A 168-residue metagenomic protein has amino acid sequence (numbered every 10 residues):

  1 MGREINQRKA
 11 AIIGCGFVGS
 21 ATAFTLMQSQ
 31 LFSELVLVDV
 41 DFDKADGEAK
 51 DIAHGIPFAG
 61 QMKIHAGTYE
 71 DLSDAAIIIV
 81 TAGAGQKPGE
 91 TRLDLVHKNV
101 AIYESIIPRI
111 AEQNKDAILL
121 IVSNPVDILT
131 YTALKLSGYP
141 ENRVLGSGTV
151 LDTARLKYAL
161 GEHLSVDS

Functional and structural regions predicted by a protein language model:
M1-R8, F32: A short, basic/flexible loop-to-alpha-helix module at the beginning of a structural domain
C15-G16: Glycine-rich Rossmann-fold phosphate-binding loop(s) that bind the pyrophosphate of adenine dinucleotide cofactors
G19-S20: N-terminal Rossmann-fold NAD(P) dinucleotide-binding loop
A23, M27: Gly/Ala-rich phosphate-binding loop of Rossmann-like dinucleotide-binding domains, activating on the conserved
Q28-E34, G138-E141: Conserved S-adenosyl-L-methionine
E34, V38-A76, E90: Conserved N-terminal Rossmann-fold NAD(P) cofactor-binding segment
A82, I121-S168: Rossmann-fold dinucleotide-binding core
P88-P140: Rossmann-fold NAD(P)-binding glycine/threonine-rich loop
